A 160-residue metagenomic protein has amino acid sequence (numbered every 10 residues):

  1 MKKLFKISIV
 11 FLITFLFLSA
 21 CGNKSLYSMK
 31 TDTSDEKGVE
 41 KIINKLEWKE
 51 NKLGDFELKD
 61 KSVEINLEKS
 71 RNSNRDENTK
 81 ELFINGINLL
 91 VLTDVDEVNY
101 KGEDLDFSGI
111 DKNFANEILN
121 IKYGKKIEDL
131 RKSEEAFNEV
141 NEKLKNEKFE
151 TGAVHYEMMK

Functional and structural regions predicted by a protein language model:
M1-S8: Bacterial N-terminal signal peptides that target proteins for export
K3, G38-E40, E81-F83: Short secondary-structure boundary micro-motifs
F11-F15: Alpha-helical transmembrane segments
F17-A20: C-terminal motif of bacterial Sec signal peptides marking the signal peptidase cleavage site
G22-E64, E68-S73, S133-K160: N-proximal, solvent-exposed amphipathic alpha-helical segments enriched in charged/polar residues
K49, L53-I118: Mature extracytoplasmic domains of secretory-pathway proteins
N99-K160: Polar/charged, Gly/Pro-rich intrinsically disordered segments
